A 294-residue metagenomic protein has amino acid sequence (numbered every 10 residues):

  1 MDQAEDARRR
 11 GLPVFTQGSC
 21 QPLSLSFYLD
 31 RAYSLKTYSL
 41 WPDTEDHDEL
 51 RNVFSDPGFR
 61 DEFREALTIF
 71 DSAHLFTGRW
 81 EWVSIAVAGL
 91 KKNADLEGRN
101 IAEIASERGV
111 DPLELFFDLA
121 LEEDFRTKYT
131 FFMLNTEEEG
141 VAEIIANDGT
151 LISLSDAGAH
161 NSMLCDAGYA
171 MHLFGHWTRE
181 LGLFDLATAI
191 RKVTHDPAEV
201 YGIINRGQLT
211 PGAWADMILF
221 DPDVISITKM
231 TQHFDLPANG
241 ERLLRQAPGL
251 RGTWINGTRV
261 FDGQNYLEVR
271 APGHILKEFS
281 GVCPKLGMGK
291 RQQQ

Functional and structural regions predicted by a protein language model:
M1-G182: Active-site neighborhoods of metal-dependent hydrolases
Q17, G109, D156, A189 (+4 more regions): Divalent metal-coordination and catalytic microenvironments
Q21-F27, E122-T127, A159-S162, P197-V200 (+3 more regions): Flexible loop/turn segments at secondary-structure boundaries
D56, E143-T150, S155, A167-Y169 (+1 more regions): C-terminal cap of metal-dependent C-N hydrolases
A94-D95, A198, R242-R245: Short loop/turn motifs at secondary-structure junctions and domain boundaries
L113-A120, L186-T194, L209: Short, well-structured alpha-helical segments that form the helix of a local strand-helix-strand
T127-N135, V141, A187-I190, A198-Q232: Acidic, glycine-enriched loop/beta-strand segments at the rims of small-molecule binding/catalytic pockets
F261-R291: Intein/HINT protein-splicing elements and their conserved insertion hotspots or analogous self-processing inserts
